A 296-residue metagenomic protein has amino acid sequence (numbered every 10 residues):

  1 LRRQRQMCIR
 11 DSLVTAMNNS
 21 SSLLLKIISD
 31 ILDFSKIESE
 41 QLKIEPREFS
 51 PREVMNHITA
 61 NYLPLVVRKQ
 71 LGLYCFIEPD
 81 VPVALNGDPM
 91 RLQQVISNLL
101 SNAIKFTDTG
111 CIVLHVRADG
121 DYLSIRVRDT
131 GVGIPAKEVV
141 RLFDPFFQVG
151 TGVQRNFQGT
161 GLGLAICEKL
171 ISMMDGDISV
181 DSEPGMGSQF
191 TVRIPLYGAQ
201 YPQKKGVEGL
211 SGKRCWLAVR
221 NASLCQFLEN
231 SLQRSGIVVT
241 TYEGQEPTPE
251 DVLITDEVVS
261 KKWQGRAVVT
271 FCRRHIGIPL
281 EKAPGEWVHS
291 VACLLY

Functional and structural regions predicted by a protein language model:
L1-R5, I9, Y296: Single conserved hydrophobic/aromatic residue that forms the stacking wall/gate of nucleotide- or nucleobase-binding
N19-L24: Short alpha-helical segment of the dimerization/phosphotransfer core of two-component systems
S35-P46: Helix-loop junction within the histidine kinase core
F76, N98, K137, T191-L217 (+2 more regions): Disordered, acidic interdomain junction associated with two-component signaling
A103-I104: Short helix-loop "hinge" at the ATP-lid/N-box region of the Bergerat-fold HATPase_c
I134-Q148: Short conserved segment of the HATPase_c
D175-D181: Glycine-rich ATP-binding loops of the HATPase_c
